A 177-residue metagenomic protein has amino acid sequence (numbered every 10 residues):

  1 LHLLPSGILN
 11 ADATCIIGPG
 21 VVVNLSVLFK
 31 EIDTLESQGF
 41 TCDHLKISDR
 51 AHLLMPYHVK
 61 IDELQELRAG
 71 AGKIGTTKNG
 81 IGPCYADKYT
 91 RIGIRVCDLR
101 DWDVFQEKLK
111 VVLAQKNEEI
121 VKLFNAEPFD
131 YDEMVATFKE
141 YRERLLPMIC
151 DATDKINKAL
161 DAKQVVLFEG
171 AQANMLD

Functional and structural regions predicted by a protein language model:
L1-D177: Non-transmembrane, aqueous-exposed alpha-helical and coiled segments at domain scale
